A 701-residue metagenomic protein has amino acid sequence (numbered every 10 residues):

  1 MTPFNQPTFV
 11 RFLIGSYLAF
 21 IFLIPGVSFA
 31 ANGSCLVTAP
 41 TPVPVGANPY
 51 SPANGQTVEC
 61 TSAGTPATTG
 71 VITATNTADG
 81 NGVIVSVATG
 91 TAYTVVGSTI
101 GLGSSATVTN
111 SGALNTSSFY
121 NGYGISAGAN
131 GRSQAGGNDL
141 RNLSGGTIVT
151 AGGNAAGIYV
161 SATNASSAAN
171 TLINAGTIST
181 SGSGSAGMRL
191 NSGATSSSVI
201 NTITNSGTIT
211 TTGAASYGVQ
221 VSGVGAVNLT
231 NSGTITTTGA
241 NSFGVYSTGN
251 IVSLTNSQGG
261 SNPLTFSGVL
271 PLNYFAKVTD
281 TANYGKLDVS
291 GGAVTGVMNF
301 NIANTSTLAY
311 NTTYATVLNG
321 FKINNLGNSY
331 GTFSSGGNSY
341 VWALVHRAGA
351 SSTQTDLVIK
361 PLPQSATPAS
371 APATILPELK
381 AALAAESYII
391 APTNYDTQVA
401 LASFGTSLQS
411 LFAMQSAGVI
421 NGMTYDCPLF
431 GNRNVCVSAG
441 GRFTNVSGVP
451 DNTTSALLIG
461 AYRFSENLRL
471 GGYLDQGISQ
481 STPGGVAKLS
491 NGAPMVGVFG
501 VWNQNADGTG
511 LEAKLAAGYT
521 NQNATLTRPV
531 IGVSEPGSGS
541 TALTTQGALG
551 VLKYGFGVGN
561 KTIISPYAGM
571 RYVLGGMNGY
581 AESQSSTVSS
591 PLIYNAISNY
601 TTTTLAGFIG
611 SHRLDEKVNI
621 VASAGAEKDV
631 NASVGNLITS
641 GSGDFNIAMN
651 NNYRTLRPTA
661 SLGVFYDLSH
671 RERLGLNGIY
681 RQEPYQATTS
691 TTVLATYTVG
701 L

Functional and structural regions predicted by a protein language model:
T2-F4, G15, A31-G46, E59-T61 (+4 more regions): Outer-membrane translocation/initiation segment of Type V secreted surface proteins
L13-G26: Bacterial N-terminal signal peptides
P49-A215, Q220-T238, Y246-L270, T281-V297 (+3 more regions): Surface-exposed loop/turn motifs in large extracellular/passenger domains
A92-V95, L379-G559, N652, S661 (+1 more regions): Outer membrane beta-barrel translocator domains of Type V secretion systems
L468, Q504-L511, G555-I564, S611-A622 (+1 more regions): Secondary-structure transition into beta-strands, especially the periplasmic turns and strand N-termini that construct
Q480-T482, V486, N521-A542, G576-Y600 (+1 more regions): Solvent-exposed, glycine/polar-rich loop segments of beta-barrel outer-membrane systems
G497, L592-L701: Outer membrane beta-barrel transmembrane domains
A516-T520, G569-G575: Solvent-exposed flexible segments
